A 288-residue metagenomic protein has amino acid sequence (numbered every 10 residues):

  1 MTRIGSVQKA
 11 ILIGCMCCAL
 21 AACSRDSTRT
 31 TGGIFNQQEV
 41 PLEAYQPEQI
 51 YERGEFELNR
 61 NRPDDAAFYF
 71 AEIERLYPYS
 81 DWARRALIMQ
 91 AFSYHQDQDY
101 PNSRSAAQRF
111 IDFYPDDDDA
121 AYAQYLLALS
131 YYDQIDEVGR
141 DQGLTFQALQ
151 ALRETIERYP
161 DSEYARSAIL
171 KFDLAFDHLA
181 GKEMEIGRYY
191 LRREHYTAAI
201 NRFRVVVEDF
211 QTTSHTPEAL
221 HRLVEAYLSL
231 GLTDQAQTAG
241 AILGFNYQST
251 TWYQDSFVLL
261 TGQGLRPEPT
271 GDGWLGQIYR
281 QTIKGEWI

Functional and structural regions predicted by a protein language model:
T2-G5, C23-I288: Acidic, polar-rich low-complexity tracts and alpha-helical solenoid repeat scaffolds
S6-I13: Sec-dependent signal peptide recognition, specifically the positively charged N-region followed immediately by
G14-C15, A128: A periodicity- and composition-biased signal for non-globular, repetitive helical segments
C15-M16, A91: Enrichment for repetitive, rod-forming helical segments
C18-A22: C-terminal motif of bacterial Sec signal peptides marking the signal peptidase cleavage site
